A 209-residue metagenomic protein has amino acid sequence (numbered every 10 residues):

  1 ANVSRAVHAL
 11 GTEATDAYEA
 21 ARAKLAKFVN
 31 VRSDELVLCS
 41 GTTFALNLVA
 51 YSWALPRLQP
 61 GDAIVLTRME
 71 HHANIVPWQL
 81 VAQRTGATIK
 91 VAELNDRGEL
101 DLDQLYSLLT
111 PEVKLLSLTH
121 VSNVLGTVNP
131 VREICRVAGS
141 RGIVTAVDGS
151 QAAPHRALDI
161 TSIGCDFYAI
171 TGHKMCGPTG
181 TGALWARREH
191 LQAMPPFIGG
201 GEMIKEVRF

Functional and structural regions predicted by a protein language model:
A1-F209: Pyridoxal 5′-phosphate
